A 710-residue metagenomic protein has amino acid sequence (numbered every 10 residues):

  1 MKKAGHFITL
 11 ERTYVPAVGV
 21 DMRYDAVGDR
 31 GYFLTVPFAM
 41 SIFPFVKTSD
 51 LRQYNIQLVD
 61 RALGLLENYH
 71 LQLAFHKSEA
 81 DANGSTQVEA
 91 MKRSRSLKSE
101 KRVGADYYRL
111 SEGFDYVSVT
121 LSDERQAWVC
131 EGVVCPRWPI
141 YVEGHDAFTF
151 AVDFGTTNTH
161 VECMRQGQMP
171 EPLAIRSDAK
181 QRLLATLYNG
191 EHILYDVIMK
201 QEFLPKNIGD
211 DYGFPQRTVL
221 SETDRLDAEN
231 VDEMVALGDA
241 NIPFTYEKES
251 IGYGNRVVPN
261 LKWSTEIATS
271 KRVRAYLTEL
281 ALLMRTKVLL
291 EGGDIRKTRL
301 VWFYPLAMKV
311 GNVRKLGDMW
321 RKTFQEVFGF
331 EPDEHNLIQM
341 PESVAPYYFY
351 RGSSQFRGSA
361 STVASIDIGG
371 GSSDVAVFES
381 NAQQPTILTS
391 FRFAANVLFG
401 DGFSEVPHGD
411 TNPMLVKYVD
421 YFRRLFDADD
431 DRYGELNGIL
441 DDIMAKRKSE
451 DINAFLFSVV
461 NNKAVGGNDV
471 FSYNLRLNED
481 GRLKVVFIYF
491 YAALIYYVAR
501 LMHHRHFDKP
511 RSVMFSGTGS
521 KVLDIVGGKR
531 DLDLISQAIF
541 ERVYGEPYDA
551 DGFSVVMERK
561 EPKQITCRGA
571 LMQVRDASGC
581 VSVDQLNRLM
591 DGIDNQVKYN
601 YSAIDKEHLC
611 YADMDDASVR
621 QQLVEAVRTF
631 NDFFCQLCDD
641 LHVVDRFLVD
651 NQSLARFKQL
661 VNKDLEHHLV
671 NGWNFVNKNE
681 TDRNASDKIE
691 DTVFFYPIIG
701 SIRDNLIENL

Functional and structural regions predicted by a protein language model:
M1, Y141-P170, R351-F391, A570: Gly/Thr-rich phosphate-binding beta-strand-loop-beta motif of the actin/hexokinase/Hsp70
M1-G84, V88, H192-Y304, G467 (+1 more regions): Conserved phosphate-binding loops in N-terminal lobes of ATP-dependent enzymes of the actin/Hsp70/sugar-kinase
Q126-H145, N336-A364: Conserved phosphate-binding catalytic cores of ATP/NTP-utilizing and phosphoryl-transfer enzymes
T159, Y304-V313, E331-Y348, P562-T566: Active-site neighborhood for divalent-cation/phosphate handling
Q168-K200, L388-F393: Flexible phosphate/Mg2+-sensing switch loops adjacent to catalytic phosphate-binding sites
A185-Y253, F399-N468, K606-H642: Low-complexity, serine/threonine/proline-enriched polar segments
M234, E291-M319, G519-V526: Short beta-strand-loop/turn "lid" adjacent to the catalytic site in phosphate-handling enzymes
L337, R423-L710: Helical "lid/coupling" subdomains associated with nucleotide-phosphate turnover
